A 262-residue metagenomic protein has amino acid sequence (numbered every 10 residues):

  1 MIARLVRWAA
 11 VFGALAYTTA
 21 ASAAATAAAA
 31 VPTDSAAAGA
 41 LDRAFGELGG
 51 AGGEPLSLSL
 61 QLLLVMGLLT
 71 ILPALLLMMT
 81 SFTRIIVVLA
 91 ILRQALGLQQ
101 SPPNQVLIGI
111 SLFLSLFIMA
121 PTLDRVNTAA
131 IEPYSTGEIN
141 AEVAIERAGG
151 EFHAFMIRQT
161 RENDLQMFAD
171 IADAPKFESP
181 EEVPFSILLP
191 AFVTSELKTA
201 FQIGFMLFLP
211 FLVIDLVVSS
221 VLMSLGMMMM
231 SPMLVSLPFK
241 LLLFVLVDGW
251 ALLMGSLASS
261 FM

Functional and structural regions predicted by a protein language model:
M1-A29: N-terminal secretory/membrane targeting signals
A24-M262: Hydrophobic alpha-helical segments and their helix-loop boundaries in membrane and membrane-proximal proteins
